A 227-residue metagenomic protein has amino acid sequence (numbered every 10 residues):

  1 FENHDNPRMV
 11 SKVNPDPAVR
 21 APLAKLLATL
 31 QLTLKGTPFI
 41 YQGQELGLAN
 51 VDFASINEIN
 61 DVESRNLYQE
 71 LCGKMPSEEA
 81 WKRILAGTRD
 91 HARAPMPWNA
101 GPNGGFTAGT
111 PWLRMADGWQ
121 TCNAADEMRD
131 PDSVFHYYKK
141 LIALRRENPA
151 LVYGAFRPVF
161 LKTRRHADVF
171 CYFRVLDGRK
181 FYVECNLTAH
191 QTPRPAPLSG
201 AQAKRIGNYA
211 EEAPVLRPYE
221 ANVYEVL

Functional and structural regions predicted by a protein language model:
F1-L227: Active-site and adjacent substrate-binding regions of carbohydrate-active enzymes
